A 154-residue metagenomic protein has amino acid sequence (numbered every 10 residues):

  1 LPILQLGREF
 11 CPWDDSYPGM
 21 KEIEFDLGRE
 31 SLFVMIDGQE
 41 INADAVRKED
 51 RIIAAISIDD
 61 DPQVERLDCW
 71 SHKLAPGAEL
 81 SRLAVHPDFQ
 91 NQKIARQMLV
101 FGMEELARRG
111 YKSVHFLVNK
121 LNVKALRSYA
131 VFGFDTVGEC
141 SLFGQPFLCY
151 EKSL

Functional and structural regions predicted by a protein language model:
I3-L6, F10-D88, L99-V100: Acetyl-CoA-dependent GNAT
E30, A55, Q145-E151: Short hydrophobic/aromatic beta-strand or adjacent loop that forms the aromatic wall/cage of a ligand/substrate-binding
D37, E151-L154: Short beta-strand-to-coil "C-cap" segments at the C-terminal boundary of structured domains/repeats, marking
Q90, F116-L126, L142-P146: Conserved beta-strand-loop-alpha-helix junction that forms the acyl-donor binding cleft
K93: Conserved G/P- and acidic residue-centered "switch" motifs that form tight phosphate/ATP-binding loops in soluble
L99, L106-L117: Conserved GNAT acetyl-CoA-binding A-motif
Y129, F134: Conserved active-site tyrosine of GNAT-family acetyltransferases
